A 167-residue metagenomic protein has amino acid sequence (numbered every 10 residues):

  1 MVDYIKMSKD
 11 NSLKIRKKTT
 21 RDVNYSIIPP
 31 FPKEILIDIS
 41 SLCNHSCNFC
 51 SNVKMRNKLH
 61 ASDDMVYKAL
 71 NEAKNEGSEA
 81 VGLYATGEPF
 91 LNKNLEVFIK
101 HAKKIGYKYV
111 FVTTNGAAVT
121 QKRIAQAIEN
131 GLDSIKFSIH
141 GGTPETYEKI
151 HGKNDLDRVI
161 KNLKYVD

Functional and structural regions predicted by a protein language model:
V2-S134, E145, K149-K161: Conserved alpha-helical substructure of the radical SAM core
F137-I139: Conserved phosphate-donor/acceptor-positioning beta-strand/loop module used by diverse small-molecule
G142: Flexible loop/hinge segments that line or gate small-molecule binding clefts
L163-D167: Alpha-helix-loop-beta-strand connector modules within alpha/beta enzyme cores
